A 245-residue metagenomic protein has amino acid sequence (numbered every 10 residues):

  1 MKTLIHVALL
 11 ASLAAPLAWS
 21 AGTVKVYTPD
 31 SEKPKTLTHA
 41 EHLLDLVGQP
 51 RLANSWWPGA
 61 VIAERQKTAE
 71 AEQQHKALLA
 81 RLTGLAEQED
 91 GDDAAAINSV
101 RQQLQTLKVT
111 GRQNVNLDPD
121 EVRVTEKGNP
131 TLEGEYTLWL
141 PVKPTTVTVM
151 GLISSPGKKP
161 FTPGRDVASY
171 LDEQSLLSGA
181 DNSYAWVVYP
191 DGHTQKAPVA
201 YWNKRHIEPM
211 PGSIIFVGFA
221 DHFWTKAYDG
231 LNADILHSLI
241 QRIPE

Functional and structural regions predicted by a protein language model:
K2-L10: Sec-dependent signal peptide recognition, specifically the positively charged N-region followed immediately by
L10-L13, P190: A general, composition-driven signal for non-globular sequence regions
A15-L17: N-terminal signal peptide c-region/cleavage motif recognized by signal peptidases
W19-E245: Ser/Thr/Pro/Gly-biased, low-complexity, turn-/loop-rich segments that often occur immediately after N-terminal
